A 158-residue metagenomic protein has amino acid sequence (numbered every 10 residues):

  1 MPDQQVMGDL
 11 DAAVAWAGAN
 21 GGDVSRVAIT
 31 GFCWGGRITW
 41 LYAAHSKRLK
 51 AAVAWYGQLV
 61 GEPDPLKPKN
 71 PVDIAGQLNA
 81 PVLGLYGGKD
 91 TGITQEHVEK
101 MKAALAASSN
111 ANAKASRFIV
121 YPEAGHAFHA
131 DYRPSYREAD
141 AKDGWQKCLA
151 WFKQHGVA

Functional and structural regions predicted by a protein language model:
M1-A158: N-terminal cap/leader regions of alpha/beta-hydrolase-fold enzymes, predominantly small-molecule hydrolases
